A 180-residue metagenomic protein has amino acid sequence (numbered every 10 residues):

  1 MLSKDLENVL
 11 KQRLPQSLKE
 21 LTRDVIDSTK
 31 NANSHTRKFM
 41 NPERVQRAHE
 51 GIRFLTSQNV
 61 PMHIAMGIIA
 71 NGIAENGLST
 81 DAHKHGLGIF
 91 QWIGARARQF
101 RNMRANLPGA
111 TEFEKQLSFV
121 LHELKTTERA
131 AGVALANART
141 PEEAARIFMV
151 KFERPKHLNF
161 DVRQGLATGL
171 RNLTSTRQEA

Functional and structural regions predicted by a protein language model:
D5-R13, H122-L124, R171-T174: The structured alpha-helical core of multi-pass membrane proteins
N8, Q12-A70: Export/targeting segments at the very N-terminus of extracytoplasmic proteins
T29-E50, I73-A138: Peptidoglycan-targeting cell-wall enzymes and recognition modules
H49, R53, I69, S118 (+4 more regions): Solvent-exposed, polar/charged alpha-helical surfaces in well-ordered, non-transmembrane soluble domains, broadly
T56-S57, G72, E112-F113, A180: Metal- and O2-centered redox machinery and metal/ROS homeostasis
H63-L78, M149: Short, functionally critical alpha-helical segments immediately adjacent to catalytic or ligand/cofactor-binding
I64-I68, G88, Q116, E143-A144: Residue-level detector of well-ordered alpha-helical segments, enriched for hydrophobic/aromatic packing positions
E142-A180: Active-site or metal-binding loop neighborhoods of secreted/extracellular toxin and effector enzymes
